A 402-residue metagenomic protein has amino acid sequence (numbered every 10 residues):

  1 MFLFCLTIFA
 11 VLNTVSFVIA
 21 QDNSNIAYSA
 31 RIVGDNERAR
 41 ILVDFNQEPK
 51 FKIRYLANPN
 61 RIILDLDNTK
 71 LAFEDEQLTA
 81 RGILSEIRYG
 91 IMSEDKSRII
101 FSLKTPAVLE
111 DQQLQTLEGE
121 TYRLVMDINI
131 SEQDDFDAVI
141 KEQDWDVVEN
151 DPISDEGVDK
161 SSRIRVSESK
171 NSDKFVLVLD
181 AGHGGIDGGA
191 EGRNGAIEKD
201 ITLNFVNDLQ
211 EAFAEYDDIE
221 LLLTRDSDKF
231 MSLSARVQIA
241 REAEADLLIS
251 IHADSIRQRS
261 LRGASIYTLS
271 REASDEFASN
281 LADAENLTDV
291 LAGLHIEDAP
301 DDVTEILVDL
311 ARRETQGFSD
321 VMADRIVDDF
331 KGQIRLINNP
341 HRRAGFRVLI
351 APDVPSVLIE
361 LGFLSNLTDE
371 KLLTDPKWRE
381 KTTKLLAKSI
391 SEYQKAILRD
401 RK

Functional and structural regions predicted by a protein language model:
F2-T14: Bacterial N-terminal signal peptides
F17-V176: Signal-peptide-cleaved, periplasmic/extracellular N-terminal interaction regions immediately downstream of the signal
F45-Q47, L66-N68, L103-T105, D127-I130 (+5 more regions): Flexible glycine-/small-residue-rich
K52-I53, F73-E74, I186-A190, L367: Short, solvent-exposed loop/turn elements at domain surfaces
V108, L307-K402: Active-site-adjacent mobile loop/cap segments within catalytic or ligand-binding domains
L117, G192-G195, K371, D375: Acidic/histidine-rich helix-loop elements that form or flank divalent-metal/phosphate-binding sites at the catalytic
W145-V303, R312-D328, E380, K384 (+1 more regions): Catalytic-core regions of hydrolytic enzymes
